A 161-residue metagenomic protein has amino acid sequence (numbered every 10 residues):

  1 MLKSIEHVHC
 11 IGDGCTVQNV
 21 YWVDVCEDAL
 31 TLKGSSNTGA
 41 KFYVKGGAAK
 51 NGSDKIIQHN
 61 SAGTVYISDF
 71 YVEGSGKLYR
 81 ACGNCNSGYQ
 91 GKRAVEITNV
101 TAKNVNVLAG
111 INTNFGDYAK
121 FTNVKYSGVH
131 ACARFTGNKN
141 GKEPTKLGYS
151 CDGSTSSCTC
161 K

Functional and structural regions predicted by a protein language model:
M1-L2, H9-K161: Extracellular beta-rich repeat passengers
